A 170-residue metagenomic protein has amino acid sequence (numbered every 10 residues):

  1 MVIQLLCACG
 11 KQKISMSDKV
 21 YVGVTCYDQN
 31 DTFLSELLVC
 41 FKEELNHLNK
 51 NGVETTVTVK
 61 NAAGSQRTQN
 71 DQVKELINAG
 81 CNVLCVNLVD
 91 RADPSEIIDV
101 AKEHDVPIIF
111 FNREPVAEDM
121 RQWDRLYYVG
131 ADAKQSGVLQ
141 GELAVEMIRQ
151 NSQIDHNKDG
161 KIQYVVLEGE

Functional and structural regions predicted by a protein language model:
M1-C7: Sec-dependent bacterial lipoprotein signal peptides
A8-E170: A residue-level marker of the well-folded mature domains of exported/periplasmic proteins
